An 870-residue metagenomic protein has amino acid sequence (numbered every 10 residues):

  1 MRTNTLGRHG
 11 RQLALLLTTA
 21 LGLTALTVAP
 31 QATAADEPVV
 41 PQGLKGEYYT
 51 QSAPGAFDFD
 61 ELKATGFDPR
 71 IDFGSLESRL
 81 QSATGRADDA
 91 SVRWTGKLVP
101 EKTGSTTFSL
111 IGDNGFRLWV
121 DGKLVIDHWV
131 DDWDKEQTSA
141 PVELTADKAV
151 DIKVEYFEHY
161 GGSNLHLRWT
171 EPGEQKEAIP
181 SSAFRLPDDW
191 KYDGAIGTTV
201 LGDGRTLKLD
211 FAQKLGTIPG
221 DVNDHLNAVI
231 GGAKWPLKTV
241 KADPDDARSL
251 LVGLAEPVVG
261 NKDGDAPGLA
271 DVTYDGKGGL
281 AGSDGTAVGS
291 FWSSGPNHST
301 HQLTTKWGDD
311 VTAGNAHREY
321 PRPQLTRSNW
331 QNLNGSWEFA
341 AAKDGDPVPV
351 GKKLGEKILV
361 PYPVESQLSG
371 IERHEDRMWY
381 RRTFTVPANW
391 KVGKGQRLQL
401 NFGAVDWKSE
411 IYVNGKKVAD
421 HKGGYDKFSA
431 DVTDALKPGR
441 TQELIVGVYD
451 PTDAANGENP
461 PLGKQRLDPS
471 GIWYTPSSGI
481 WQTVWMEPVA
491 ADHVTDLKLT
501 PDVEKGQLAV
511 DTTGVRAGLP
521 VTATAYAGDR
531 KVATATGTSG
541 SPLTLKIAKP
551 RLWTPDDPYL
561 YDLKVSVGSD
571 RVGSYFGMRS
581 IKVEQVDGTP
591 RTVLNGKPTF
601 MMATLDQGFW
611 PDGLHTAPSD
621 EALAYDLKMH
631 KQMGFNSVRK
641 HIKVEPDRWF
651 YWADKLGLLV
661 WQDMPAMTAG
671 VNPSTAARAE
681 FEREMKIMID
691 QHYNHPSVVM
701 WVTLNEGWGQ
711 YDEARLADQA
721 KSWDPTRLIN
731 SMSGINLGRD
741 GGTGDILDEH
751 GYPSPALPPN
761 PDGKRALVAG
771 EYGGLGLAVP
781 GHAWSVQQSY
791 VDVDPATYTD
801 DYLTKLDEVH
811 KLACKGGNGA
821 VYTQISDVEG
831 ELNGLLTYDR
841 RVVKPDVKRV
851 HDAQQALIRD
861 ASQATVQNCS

Functional and structural regions predicted by a protein language model:
L26, A35-T107, I111-Y192, K357 (+1 more regions): Extracellular/secretory pathway-exposed regions associated with glycan biology
D36-G96, H298-N401, E458-W473, S477-Q482 (+3 more regions): Extended carbohydrate-recognition surfaces in non-catalytic/accessory domains of CAZymes and lectin-like proteins
T107-L118, G122-I126, E338-D344, G370 (+2 more regions): Accessory beta-strand-rich segments of carbohydrate-active enzymes
K153-W190, L436-K505, R516, V572-K582: An acidic-aromatic loop/edge-strand motif
D189-G197, G220, G232, V258 (+2 more regions): Acidic, Ser/Thr/Gly/Pro-rich low-complexity segments and short DxT(G/T)-type signature motifs
G202-K241, D275-G278: Short, surface-exposed alpha-helix to beta-strand junction/turn motifs within ectodomains of secreted and cell-envelope
L325-P347, V405, P476-G479, A491-D492 (+2 more regions): Substrate-binding clefts and catalytic carboxylate motifs of secreted carbohydrate-active enzymes
Y362-V413, A419, E487, A491-K498 (+4 more regions): Active-site-adjacent substrate/metal-binding segments within catalytic domains of carbohydrate-active enzymes
